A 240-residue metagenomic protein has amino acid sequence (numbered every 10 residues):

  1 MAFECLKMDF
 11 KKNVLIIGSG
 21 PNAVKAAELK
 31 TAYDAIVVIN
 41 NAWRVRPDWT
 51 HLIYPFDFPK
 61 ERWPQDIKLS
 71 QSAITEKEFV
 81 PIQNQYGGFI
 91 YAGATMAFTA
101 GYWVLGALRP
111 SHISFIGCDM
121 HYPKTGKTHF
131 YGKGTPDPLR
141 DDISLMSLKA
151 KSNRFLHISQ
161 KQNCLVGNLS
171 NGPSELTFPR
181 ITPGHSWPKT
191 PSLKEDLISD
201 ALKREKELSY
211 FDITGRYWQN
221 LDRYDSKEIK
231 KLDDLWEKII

Functional and structural regions predicted by a protein language model:
A2-I240: Metal-ion/cofactor- or nucleotide/acyl-coenzyme-handling active-site neighborhoods
